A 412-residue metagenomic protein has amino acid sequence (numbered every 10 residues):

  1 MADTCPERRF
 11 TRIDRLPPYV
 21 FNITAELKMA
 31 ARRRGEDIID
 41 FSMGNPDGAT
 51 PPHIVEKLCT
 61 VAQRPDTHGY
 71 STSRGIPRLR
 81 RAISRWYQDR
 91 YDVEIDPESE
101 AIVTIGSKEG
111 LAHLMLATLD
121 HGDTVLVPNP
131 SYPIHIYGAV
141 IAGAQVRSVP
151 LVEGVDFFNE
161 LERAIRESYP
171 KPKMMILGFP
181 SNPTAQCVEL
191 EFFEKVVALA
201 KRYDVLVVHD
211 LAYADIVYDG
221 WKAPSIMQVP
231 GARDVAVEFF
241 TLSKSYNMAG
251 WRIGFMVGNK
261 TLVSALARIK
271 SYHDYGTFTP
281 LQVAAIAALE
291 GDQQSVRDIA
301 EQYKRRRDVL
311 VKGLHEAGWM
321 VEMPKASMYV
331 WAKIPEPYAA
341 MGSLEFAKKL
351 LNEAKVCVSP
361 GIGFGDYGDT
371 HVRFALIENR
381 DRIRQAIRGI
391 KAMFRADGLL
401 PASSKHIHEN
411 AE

Functional and structural regions predicted by a protein language model:
M1-R9, D14-Y19, E26-I39, N45-V61 (+1 more regions): PLP-dependent class I/II
G69-S71, R297: Short, surface-exposed loop/turn segments at secondary-structure junctions
R74-G75: Short beta-strand to alpha-helix junction loop
L79: Class I S-adenosyl-L-methionine
